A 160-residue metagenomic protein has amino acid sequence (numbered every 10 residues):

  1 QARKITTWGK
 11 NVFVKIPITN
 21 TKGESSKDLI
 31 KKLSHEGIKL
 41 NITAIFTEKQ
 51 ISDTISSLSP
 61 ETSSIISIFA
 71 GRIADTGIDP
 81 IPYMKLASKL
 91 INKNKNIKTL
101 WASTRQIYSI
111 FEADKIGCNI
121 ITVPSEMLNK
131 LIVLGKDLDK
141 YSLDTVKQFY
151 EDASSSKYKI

Functional and structural regions predicted by a protein language model:
Q1-E36, A70-I73: Active-site beta->alpha loop and helix N-cap motifs at the rims of alpha/beta catalytic domains
W8, E151, S156-K159: A charged N-terminal "starter" segment
I18, I121-T122, K157-K159: Short amphipathic alpha-helical segments with coiled-coil-like heptad repeat character
E24, D28-K31, I38-N129, G135-A153: Catalytic alpha/beta core domains of metabolic enzymes, predominantly
